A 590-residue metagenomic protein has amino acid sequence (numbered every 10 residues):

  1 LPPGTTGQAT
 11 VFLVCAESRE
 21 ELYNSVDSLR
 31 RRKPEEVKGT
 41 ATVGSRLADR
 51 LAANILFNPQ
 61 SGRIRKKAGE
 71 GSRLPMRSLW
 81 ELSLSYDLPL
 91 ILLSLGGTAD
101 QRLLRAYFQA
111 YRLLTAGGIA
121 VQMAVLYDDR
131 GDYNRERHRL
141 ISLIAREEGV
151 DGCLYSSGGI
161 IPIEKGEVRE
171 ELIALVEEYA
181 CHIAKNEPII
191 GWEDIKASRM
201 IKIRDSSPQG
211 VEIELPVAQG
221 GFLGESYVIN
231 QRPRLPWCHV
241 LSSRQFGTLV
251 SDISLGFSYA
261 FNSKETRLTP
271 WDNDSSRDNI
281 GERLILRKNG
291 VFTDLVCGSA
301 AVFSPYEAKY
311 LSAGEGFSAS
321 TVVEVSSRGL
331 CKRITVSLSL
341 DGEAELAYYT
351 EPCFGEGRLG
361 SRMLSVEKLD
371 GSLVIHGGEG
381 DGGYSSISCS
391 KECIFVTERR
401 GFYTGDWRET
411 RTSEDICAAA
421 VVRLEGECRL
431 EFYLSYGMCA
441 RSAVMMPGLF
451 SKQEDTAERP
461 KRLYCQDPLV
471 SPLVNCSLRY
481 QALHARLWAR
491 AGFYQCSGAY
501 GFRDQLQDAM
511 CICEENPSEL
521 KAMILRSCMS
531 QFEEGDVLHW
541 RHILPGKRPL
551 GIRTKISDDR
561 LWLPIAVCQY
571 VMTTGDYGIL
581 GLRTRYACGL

Functional and structural regions predicted by a protein language model:
L1-L506, S518-R526, S530, Q569-T574: Anionic coordination/interaction segments
L114, A509-L590: Aromatic-rich carbohydrate-recognition surfaces in CAZymes
